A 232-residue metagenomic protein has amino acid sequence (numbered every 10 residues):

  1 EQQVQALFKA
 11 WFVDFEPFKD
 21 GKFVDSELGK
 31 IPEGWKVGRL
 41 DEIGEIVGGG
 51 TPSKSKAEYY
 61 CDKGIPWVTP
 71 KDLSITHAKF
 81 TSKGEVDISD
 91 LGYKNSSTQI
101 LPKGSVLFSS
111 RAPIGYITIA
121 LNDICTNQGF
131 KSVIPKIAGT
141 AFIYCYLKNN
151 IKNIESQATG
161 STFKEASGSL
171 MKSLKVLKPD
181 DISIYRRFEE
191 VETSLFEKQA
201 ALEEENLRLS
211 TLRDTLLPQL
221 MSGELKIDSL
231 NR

Functional and structural regions predicted by a protein language model:
E1-L7, V13, F18-T51, W67 (+2 more regions): Non-catalytic DNA-recognition/assembly elements of restriction-modification systems
F12, E16, I75-A78: Proline-centered turn/helix-capping motifs that create local helix->coil transitions or kinks
I31-P32, K36-P179, N231: DNA target-recognition domains and sequence-specific DNA-contacting regions of bacterial/archaeal
